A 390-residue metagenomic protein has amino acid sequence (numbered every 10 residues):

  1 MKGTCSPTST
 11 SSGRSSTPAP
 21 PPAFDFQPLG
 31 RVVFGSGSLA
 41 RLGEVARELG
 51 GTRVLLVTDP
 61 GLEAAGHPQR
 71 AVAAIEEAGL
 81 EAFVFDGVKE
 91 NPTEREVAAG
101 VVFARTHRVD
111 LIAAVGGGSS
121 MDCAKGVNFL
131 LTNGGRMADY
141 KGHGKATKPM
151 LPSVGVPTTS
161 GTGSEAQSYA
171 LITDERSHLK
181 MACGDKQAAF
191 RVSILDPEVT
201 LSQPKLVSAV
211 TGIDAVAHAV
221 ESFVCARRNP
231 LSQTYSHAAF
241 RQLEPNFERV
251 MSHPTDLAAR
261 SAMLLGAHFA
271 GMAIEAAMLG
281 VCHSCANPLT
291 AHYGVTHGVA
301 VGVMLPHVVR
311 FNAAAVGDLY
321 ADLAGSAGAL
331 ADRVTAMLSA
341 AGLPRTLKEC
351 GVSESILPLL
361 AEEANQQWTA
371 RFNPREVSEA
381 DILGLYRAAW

Functional and structural regions predicted by a protein language model:
M1-L49: N-terminal amphipathic/basic leader segments beginning at the initiator methionine
A40, T132-R228, A315, L319-D322: A glycine/threonine-rich phosphate-anchoring loop and its flanking beta-alpha core in nucleotide/phosphate-binding
A40-L55, A73-A78, T106: Glycine-rich phosphate/diphosphate-binding loops that line cofactor/substrate pockets in enzymes
E63-G135, R249-R260: N-terminal small/polar loop signature for handling phosphorylated ligands or for N-terminal nucleophile
Y235-C285: Oxyanion-binding "anion nests"
L289-I356: Gly/Pro-rich interdomain helix-loop hinge
E354-W390: Short, amphipathic C-terminal "tail helix"
